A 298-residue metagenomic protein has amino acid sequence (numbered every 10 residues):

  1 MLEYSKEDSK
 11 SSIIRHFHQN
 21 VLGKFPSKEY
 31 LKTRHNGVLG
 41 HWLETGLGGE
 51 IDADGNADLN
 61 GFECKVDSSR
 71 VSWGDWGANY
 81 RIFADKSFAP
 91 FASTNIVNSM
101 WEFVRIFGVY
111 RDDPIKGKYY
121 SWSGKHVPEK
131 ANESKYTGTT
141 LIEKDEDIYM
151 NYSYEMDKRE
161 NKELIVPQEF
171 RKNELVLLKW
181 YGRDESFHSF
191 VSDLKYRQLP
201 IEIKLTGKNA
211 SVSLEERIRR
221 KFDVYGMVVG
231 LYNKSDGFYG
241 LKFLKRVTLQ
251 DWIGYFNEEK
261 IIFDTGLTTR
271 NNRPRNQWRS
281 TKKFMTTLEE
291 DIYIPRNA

Functional and structural regions predicted by a protein language model:
M1-N60, V66-A298: Nucleic-acid endonuclease domains
